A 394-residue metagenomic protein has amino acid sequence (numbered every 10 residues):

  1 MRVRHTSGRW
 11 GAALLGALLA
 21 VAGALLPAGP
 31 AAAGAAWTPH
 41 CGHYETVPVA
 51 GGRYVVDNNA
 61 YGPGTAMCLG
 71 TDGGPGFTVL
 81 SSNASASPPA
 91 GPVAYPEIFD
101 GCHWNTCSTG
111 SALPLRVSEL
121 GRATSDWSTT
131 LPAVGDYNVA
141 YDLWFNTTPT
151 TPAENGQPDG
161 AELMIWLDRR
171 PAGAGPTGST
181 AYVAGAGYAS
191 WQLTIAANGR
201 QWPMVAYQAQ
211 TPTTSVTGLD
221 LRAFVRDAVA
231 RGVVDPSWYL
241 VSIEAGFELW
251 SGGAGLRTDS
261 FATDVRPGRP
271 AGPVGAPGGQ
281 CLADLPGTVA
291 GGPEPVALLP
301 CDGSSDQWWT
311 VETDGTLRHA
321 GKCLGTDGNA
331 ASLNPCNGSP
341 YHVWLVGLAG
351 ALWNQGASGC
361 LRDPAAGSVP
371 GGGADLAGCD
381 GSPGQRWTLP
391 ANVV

Functional and structural regions predicted by a protein language model:
M1-A33: Secretory targeting and sorting signals
G34-A86: Solvent-exposed N-terminal domain segments of exported/luminal and surface proteins
P75-S81, G121-W127, Y141-L143, L240-L249 (+3 more regions): Short, hydrophobic/proline-enriched secondary-structure or compact coil segments at domain edges
P92-T180: Extracellular-facing segments of soluble proteins and assemblies that are Gly/Ser/Thr-biased and enriched in aromatics
Y95-N105, T130-G135, T213-S215, P300-S304 (+2 more regions): Extracellular beta-rich ligand/substrate-recognition surface
T148-R222: Short helix-loop boundary/capping segments
P203, A209-P270: Long, compositionally biased interface segments
R269-V394: Lectin-like carbohydrate-binding module/patch detector with strong preference for beta-trefoil
